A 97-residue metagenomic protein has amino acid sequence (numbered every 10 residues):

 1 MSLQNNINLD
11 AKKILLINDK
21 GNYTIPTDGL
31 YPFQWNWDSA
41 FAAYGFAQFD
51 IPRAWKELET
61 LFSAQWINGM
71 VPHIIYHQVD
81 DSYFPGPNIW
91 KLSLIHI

Functional and structural regions predicted by a protein language model:
M1-Q34, W55-K56, T60, I67-Y76: Low-complexity, Ser/Thr/Pro/Gly-enriched N-terminal "stalk/linker" regions
T24-P26, N36-Y44, N88-S93: Glycine-/proline-rich flexible loop or hinge segments
S39-N68: Alpha-helical support elements that line or immediately flank enzyme active sites and cofactor-binding pockets
Y76, D80-L92: Blade-loop segments of beta-propeller domains
I95-I97: Conserved small/polar residues in nucleotide/adenosyl-binding loops
